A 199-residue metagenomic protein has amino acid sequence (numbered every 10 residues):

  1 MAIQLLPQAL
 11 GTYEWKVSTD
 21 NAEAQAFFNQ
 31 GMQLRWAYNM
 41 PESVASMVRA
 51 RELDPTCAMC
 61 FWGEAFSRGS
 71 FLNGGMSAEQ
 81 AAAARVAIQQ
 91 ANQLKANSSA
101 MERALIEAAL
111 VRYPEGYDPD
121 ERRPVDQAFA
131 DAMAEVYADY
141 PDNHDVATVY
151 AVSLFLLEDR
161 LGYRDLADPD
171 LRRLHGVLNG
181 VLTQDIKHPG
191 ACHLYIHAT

Functional and structural regions predicted by a protein language model:
M1-D20: N-terminal pre-domain segments of enzymes
Y13, E42-R51, A83-K95, V125-Y140 (+1 more regions): Amphipathic alpha-helices of TPR/Sel1-like and other helical repeat/solenoid scaffolds
A22-Q30, T56-F71, A96-D118, D142-G162 (+1 more regions): Amphipathic alpha-helical repeat scaffolds of TPR domains
L34-P55, M59, G63-E64: Long, well-ordered hydrophobic secondary-structure segments characteristic of membrane-embedded and membrane-proximal
D54, W62-K95: Active-site-surrounding "flap" and adjacent substrate/cofactor-binding loops of secreted or lumenal enzymes, prototyped
L154-R164, D168, H175-V181: Solenoidal tandem-repeat scaffolds enriched in leucines and small polar residues
